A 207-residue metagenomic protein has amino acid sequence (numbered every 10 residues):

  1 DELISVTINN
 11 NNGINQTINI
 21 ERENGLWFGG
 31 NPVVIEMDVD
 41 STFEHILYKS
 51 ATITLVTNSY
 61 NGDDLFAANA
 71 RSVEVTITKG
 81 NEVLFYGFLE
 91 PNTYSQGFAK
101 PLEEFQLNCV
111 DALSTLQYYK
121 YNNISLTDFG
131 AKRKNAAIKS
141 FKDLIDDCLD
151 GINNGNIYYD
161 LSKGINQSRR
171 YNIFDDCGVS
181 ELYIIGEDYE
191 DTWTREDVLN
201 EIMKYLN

Functional and structural regions predicted by a protein language model:
D1-A70, K100-D150: Juxtamembrane "anchor/assembly" segments of surface/extracellular structural proteins
V6, R71-G80: Short conserved beta-strand and strand-loop elements enriched in small hydrophobics with frequent Asp/Gly
N15, W27, N31-P32, D64 (+10 more regions): Compositionally biased, intrinsically disordered low-complexity regions
A51, V73, G87, N207: Residue-level detector of short, conserved catalytic/binding motifs and their immediate flanks
N58-Y60, N92-Q96, N207: Short beta-turn/strand-loop junction motif enriched in small, turn-promoting residues
N69-S72, T192: Glycine-centered loop/turn motifs
T76-C109: Short beta-strand and beta-hairpin "edge-sheet" elements
F98-N207: Charged- and aromatic-enriched interaction segments used to assemble and dock large macromolecular complexes
